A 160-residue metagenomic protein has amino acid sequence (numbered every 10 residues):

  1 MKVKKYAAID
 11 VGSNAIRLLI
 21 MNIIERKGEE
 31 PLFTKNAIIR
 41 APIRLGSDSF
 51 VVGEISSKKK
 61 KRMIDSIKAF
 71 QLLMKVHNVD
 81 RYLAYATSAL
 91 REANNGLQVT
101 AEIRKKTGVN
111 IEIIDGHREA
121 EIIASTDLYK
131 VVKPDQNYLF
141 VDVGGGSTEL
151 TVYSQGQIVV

Functional and structural regions predicted by a protein language model:
M1-V11, L19-F140, T151-V160: Nucleotide/phosphate-binding catalytic cleft detector across ATP-hydrolyzing and phosphate-transferring enzymes
N14-I16, G146: Conserved Rossmann-like nucleotide-cofactor binding loop
